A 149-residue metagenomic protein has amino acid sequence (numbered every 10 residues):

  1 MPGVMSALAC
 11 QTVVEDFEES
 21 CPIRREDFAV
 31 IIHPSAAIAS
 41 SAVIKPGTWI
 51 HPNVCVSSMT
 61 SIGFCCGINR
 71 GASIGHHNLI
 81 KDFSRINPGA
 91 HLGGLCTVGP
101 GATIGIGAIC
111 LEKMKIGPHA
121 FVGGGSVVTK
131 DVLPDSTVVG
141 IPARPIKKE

Functional and structural regions predicted by a protein language model:
M1-H33: Phosphate-bearing ligand-interacting subdomains that bind or position ATP/ADP/UDP/GDP/NAD(P) or nucleotide-linked
Q11, E15, K130, K147: Alpha-helical elements of the RecA-like P-loop NTPase motor core of helicases
E18-P22, G47-H51, E149: Short, low-complexity, polar/charged sequence segments that are solvent-exposed and flexible
V30-V139, A143-I146: Structural signal for interior beta-strand "rungs" in well-ordered beta-sheet cores of soluble enzyme domains
